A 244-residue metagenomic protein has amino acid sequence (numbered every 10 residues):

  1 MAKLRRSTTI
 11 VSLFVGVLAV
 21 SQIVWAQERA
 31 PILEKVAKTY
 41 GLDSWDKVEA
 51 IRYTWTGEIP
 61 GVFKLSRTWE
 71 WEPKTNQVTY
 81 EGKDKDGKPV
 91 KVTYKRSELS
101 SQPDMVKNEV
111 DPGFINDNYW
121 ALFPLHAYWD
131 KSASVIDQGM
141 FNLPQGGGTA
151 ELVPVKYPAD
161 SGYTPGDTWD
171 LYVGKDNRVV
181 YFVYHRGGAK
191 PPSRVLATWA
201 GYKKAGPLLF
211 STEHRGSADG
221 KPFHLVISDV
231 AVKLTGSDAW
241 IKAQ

Functional and structural regions predicted by a protein language model:
M1-S7: N-terminal secretory signal peptides that target proteins for export/translocation
I10-S21: Bacterial N-terminal signal peptides
A19, D46-V48, Y128: A generic structural signal for short, non-catalytic loop/turn and secondary-structure boundary residues
W25-E34, V92-D167, G187-S193, A243-Q244: Flexible, processing/modification-adjacent segments and terminal tails in exported/periplasmic/extracellular proteins
A30-K107, S134-N142: N-terminal mature ectodomain segment of secretory-pathway/periplasmic proteins
W45, W69-P73, W120-A121, W169 (+1 more regions): Tryptophan-centric aromatic hotspots in well-structured domains and transmembrane helices
G147-A243: Gly/Pro-enriched, hydrophobic low-complexity segments that function as extracytoplasmic propeptides/linkers
